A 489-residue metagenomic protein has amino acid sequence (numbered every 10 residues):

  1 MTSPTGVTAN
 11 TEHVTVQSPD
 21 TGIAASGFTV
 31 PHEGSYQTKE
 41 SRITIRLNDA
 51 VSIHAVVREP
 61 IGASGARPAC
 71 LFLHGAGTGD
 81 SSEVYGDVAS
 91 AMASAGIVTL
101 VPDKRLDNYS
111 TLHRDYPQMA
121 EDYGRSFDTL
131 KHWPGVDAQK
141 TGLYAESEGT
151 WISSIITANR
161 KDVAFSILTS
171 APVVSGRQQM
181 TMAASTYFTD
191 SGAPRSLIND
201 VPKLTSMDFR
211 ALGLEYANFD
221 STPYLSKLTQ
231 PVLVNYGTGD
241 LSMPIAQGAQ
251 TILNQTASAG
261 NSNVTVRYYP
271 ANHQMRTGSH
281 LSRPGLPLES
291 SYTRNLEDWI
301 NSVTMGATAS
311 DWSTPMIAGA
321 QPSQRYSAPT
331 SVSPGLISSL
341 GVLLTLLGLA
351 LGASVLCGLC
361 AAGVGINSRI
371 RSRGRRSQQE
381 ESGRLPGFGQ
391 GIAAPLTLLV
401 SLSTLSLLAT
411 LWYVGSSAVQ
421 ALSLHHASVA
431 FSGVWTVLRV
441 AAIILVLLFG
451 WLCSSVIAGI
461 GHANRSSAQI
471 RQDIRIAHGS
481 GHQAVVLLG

Functional and structural regions predicted by a protein language model:
M1-A9, L488-G489: Membrane-interface motif at the C-terminal end of an N-terminal transmembrane signal
G6-W312: Soluble extramembrane regions of membrane proteins in the secretory/endomembrane system
R294-L336: Juxtamembrane amphipathic/hinge helix adjacent to a transmembrane helix
A320-G489: Extended non-globular C-terminal regions
